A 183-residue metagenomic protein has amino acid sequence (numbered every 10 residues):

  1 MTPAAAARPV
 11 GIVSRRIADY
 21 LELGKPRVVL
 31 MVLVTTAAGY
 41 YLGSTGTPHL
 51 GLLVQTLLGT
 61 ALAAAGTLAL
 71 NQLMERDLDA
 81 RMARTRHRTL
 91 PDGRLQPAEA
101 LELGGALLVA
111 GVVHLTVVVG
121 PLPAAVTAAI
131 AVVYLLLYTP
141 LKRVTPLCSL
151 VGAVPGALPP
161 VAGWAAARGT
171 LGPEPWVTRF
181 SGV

Functional and structural regions predicted by a protein language model:
M1-R27, M31-A37: N-terminal, positively charged, Ser/Thr/Ala/Gly-biased leader segments that form transit/presequence-like amphipathic
T2-R15, M74-L95: Cytosolic, membrane-interface loops and tails of multi-pass inner-membrane proteins
R15-V28, T89-A100, L136-P155: Interhelical loop and helix-boundary elements at the membrane-water interface of polytopic inner-membrane proteins
V34-A37, T89, L107-V109, V151-A167: Small-residue-rich segments of transmembrane alpha-helices in multi-pass membrane proteins, especially helix faces
V34-A38, L42-R76, R84, V112 (+2 more regions): Membrane-embedded alpha-helical segments that form the functional core of polytopic membrane enzymes, especially those
P48, A153-V183: Functional transmembrane core segments of multi-pass inner-membrane proteins
R76, R84-A125: Multi-pass membrane catalytic core of lipid/isoprenoid biosynthesis enzymes
T116-P121, T139-L147, W164-T170: Membrane-interface helix caps and helix-loop-helix hairpins in membrane proteins
